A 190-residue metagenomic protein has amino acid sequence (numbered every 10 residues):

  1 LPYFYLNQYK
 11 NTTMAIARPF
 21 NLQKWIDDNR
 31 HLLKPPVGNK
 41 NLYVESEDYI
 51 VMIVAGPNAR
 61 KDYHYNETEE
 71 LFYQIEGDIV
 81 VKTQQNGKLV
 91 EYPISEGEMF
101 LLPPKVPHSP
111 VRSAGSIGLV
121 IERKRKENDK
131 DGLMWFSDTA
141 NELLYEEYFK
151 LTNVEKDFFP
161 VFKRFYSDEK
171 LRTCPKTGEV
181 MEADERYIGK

Functional and structural regions predicted by a protein language model:
L1-Y3: Intrinsically disordered, low-complexity basic segments at termini and long loops, enriched in Pro/Gly and/or Arg/Ser
Y5, Y9-Y73, D78-M99, P107-K190: Jelly-roll (double-stranded beta-helix
